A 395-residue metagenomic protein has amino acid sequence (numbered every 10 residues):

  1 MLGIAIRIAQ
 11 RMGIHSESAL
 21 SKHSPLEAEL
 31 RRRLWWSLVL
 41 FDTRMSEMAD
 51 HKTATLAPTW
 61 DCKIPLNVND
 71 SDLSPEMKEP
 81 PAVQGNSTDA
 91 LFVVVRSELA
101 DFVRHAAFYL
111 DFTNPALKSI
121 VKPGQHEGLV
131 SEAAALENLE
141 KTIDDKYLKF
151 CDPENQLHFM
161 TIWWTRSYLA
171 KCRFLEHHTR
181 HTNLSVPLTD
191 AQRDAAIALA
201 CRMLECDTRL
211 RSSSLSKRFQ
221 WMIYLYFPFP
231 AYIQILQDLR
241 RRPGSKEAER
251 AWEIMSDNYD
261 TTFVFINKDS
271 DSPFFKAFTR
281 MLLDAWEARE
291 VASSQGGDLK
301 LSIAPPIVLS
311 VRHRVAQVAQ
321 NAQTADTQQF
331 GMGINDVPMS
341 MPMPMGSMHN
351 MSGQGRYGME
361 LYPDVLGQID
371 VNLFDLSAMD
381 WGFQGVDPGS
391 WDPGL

Functional and structural regions predicted by a protein language model:
M1-L20, S37, V68-D72, H105 (+1 more regions): Long, amphipathic alpha-helical regulatory blocks in the mid-to-C-terminal portion of eukaryotic proteins
S21-E27, Q220, K268-K276: Short amphipathic alpha-helical segments embedded in low-complexity Lys/Glu-rich regions
H23, E29-K141: Fungal transcription factor middle regulatory core
L26-L30, N86-T88, S214-W221, T279-D284: Juxtamembrane/interfacial segments around transmembrane helices
R44-E47, H51, H105-S119, D145-Q156 (+10 more regions): Intrinsically disordered or highly flexible coil/loop and linker segments, enriched in small and charged/polar residues
R173, I235, R242, N258-D326: Eukaryote-biased recognition of C-terminal alpha-helical segments
Q220, P306-L395: Intrinsically disordered, low-complexity transcriptional activation domains
